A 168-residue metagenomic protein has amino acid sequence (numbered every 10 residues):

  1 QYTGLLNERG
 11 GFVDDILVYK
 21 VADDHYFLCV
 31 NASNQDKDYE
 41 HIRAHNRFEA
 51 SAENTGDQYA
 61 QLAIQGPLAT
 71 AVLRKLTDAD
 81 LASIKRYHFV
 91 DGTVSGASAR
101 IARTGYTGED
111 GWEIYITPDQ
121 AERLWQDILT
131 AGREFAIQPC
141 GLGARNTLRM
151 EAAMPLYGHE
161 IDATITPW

Functional and structural regions predicted by a protein language model:
Q1-W168: Basic, glycine/lysine-rich polyanion-binding surfaces/domains
